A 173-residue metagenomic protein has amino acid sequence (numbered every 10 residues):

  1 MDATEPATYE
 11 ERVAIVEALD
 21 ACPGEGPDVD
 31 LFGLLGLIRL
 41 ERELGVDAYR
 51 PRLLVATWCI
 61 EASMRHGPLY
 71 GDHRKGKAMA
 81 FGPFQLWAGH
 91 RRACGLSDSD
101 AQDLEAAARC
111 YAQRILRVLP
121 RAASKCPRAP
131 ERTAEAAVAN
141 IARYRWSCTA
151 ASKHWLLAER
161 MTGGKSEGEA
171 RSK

Functional and structural regions predicted by a protein language model:
A3-K173: Catalytic glycan-binding domains that act on GlcNAc-containing polysaccharides
